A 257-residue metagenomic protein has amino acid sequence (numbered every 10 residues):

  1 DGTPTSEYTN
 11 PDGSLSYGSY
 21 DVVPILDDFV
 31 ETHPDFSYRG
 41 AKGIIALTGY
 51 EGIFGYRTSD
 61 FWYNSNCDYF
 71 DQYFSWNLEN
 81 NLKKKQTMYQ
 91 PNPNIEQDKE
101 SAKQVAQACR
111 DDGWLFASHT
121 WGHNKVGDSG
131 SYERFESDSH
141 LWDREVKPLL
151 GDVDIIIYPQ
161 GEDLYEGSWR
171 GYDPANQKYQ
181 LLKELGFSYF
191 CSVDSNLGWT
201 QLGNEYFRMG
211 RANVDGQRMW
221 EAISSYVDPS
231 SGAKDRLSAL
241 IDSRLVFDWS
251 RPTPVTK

Functional and structural regions predicted by a protein language model:
D1-E166: Metal-dependent polysaccharide deacetylase catalytic core of the NodB/CE4 family, i.e., the active-site-bearing domain
V126-K257: C-terminal active-site subregion of NodB/CE4 polysaccharide deacetylases
